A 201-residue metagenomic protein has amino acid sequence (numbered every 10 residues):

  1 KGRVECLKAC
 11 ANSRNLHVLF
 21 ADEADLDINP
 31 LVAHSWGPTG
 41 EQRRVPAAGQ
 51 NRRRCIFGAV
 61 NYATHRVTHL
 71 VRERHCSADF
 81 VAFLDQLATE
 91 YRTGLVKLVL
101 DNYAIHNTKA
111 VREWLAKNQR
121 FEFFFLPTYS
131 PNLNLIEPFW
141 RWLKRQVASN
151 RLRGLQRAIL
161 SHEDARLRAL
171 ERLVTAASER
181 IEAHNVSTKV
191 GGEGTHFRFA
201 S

Functional and structural regions predicted by a protein language model:
K1-D85, V190-R198: Extended, low-complexity cationic-aromatic segments
S13, Y62, T93, A116-R120: Short, well-ordered coil/turn elements that cap or connect secondary structure elements
R14-V18, D25, I136-S201: C-terminal anion-handling pockets and recognition modules
H17, V96-K97, E122: The start of beta-strands in P-loop NTPase/AAA+ ATPase cores
F20-D22, G58-A59, H65, L84 (+5 more regions): Mobile genetic element proteins and their domesticated derivatives, centered on retroelements and DNA transposons
Q42-G49, N118-L135, L152: RNase H-like polynucleotidyl transferase catalytic core
G94-N107, Y129, N134: Acidic/histidine-rich, metal-coordinating catalytic segments
T108-N118: Short, aromatic/basic amphipathic alpha-helical patches
